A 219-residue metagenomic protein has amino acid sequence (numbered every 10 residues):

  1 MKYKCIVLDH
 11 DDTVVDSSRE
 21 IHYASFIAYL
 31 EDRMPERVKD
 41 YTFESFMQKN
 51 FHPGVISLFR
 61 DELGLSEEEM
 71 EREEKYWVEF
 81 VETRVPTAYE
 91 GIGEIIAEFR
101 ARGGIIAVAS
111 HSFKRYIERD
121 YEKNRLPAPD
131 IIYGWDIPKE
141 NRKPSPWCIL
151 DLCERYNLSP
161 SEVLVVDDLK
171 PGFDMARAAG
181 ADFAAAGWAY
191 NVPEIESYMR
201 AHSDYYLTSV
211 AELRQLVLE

Functional and structural regions predicted by a protein language model:
M1-K4, K114, E118-E219: Asp-based, Mg2+/Mn2+-dependent phosphohydrolase catalytic module
K2-E94, E98, R115: N-terminal helical cap/lid subdomain that shapes the substrate entry/recognition surface in HAD-like hydrolases
V14, I106-A109, V165-V166, Y206: Conserved SAM-binding loop
E31-V38, R102, N124-A128, N157-L158: Short helix-capping segments at alpha-helix termini
F46, P86, V108, E162-L164: Residue-level marker of alpha-helix boundaries and capping positions
E73-E74, I95-E122, I132-Y133: Substrate-recognition element of Asp-dependent hydrolases with the DxDx(T/V) motif
A88, A109, N141: Residue-level marker of regulatory loop/turn positions in helix-turn-helix DNA-binding domains and in histidine
